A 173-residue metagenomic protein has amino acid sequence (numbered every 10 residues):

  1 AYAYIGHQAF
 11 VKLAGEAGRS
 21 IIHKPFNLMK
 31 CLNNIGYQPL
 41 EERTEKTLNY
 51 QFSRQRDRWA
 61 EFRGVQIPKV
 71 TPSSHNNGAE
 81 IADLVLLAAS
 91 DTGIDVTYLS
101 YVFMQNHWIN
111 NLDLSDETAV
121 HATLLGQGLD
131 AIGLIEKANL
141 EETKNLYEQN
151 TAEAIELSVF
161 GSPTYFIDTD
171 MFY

Functional and structural regions predicted by a protein language model:
A1-K24, I94, V102-Y173: C-terminal cap of thioredoxin/glutaredoxin-like
Y4-H107: Structural alpha/beta surface segment adjacent to cysteine/selenocysteine redox centers across thiol/disulfide enzymes
